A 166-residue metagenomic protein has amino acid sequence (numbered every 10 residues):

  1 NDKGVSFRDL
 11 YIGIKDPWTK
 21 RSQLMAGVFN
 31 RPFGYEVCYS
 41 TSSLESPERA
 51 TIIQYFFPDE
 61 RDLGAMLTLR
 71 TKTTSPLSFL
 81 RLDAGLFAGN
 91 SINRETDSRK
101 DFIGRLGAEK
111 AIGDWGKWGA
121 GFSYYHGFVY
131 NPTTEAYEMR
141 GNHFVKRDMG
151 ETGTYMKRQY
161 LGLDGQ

Functional and structural regions predicted by a protein language model:
N1-I92, T96-I103, G107-D114, G119-Y124: Outer membrane beta-barrel
N90-Q166: Surface-exposed beta-loop-beta
